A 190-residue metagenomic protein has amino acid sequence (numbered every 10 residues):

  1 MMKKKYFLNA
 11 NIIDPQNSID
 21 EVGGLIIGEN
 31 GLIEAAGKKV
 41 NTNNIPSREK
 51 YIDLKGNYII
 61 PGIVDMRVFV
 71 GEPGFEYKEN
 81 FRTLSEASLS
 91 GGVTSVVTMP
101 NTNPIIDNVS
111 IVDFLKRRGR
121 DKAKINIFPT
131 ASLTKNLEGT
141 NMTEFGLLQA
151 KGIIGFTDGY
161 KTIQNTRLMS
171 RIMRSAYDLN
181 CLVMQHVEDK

Functional and structural regions predicted by a protein language model:
M1-I45: N-terminal metal-binding scaffold of metallo-dependent hydrolase/deaminase domains
F7, K50-I52, V64, V97 (+1 more regions): Hydrophobic/aromatic beta-strand patches that form the interior of the parallel beta-sheet core in alpha/beta enzyme
A10, L25, G31, G56 (+6 more regions): Divalent metal-coordination and catalytic microenvironments
N30, R48, V93, K124-N126 (+1 more regions): A generic structural signal for alpha->beta connector loops
N41-I59: Active-site metal-binding motif and surrounding structural segment of the metallo-beta-lactamase
N57-G119: Metal-associated gating/positioning segment near the N- to mid-region
T102-D113, R118-K190: Histidine/acidic-residue-rich, glycine-tolerant segments that coordinate divalent metal ions
